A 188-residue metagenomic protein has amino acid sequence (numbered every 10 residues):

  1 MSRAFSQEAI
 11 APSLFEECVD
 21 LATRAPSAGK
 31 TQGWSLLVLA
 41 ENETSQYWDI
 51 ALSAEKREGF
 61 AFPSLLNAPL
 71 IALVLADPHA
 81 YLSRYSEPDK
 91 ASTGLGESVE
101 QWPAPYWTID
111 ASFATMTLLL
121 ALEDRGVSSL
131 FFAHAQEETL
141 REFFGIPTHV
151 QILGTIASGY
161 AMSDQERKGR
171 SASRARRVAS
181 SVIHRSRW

Functional and structural regions predicted by a protein language model:
M1-A9, L21: N-terminal targeting/leader regions
M1-S2, P78-A80, K90, G154-W188: C-terminal helix-cap and adjacent tail motif
F15-T23: Short amphipathic alpha-helical segments
A22-T23, A72, T93-F143: Small-aliphatic-rich amphipathic alpha-helix that forms the alpha element of a beta-alpha
T31-A111: Glycine/small-residue-rich phosphate/adenosyl-binding loop
T31-W34, D124-V127, L153: Short secondary-structure junction motifs
E58, F62-A72, G145-K168: A glycine-rich helix N-cap at a beta->alpha junction
